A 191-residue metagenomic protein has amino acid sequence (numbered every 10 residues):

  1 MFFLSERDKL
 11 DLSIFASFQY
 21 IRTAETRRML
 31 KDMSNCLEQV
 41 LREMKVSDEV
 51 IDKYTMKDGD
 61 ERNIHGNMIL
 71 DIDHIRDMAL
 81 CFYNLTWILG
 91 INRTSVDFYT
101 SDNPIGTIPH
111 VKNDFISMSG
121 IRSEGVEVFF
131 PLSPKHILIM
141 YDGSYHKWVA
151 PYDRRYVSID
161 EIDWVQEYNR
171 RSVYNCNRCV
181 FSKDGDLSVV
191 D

Functional and structural regions predicted by a protein language model:
M1-D191: Alpha-helical structural context detector biased toward long hydrophobic helices
